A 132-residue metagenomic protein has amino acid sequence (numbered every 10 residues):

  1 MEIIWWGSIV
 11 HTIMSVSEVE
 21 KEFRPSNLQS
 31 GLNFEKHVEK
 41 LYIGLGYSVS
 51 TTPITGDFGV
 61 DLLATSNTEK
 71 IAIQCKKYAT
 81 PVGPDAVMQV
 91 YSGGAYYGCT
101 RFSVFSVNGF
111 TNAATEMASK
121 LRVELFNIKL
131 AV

Functional and structural regions predicted by a protein language model:
M1-V132: Mixed-charge (Asp/Glu-Lys/Arg
